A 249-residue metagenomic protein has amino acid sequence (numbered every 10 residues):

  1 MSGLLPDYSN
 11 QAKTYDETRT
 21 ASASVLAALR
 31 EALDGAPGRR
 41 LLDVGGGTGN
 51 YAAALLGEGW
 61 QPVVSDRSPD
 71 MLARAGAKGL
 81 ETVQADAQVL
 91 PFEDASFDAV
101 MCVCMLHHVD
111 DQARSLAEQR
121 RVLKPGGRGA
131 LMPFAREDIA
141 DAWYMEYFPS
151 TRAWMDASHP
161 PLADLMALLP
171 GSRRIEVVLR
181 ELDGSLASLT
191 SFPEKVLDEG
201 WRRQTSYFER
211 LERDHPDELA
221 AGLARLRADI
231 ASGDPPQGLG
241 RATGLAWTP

Functional and structural regions predicted by a protein language model:
M1-P37, N50-G57, M71-R74, D138 (+3 more regions): Conserved class I S-adenosyl-L-methionine
R40-V89, R114: Class I SAM-dependent methyltransferase SAM/SAH-binding core
M101: A conserved beta-strand element that flanks and buttresses the S-adenosyl-L-methionine
C104-H108, P133: Short catalytic micro-motifs in class I SAM-dependent methyltransferases
A113-P125: A short glycine-rich, Lys/Arg-flanked "PGG" loop and its adjoining helix->strand segment in the class I
R128-P160: Conserved class I S-adenosyl-L-methionine
A157-S172: Short alpha-helix
S172-P249: Conserved Class I S-adenosyl-L-methionine
